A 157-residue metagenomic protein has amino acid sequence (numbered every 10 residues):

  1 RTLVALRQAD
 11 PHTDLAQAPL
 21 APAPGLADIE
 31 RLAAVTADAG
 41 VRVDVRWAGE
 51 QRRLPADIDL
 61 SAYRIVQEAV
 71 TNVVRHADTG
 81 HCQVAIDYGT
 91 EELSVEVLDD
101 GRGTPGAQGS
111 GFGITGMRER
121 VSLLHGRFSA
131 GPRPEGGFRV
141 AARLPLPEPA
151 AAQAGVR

Functional and structural regions predicted by a protein language model:
R1-R157: Glycine-rich ATP/GTP-binding catalytic cores of kinases/NTPases
